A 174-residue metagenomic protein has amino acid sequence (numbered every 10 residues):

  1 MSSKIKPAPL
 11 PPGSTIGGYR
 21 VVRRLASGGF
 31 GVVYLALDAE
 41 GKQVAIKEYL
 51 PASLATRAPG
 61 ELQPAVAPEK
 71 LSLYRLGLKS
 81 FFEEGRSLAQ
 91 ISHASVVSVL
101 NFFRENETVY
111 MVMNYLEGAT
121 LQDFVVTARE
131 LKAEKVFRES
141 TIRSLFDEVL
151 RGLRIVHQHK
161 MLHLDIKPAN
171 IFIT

Functional and structural regions predicted by a protein language model:
V22-G28, V33: Protein kinase glycine-rich loop
L37-V44, L50-L54: Conserved N-lobe loop of protein kinases adjacent to the ATP-binding glycine-rich P-loop
A58-Q90: AlphaC helix of the eukaryotic protein kinase fold
F102: Activation-segment/catalytic-loop signature of the eukaryotic protein kinase fold
N106-T120, F124: Conserved short submotifs of the Hanks-type protein kinase catalytic core that shape the nucleotide-binding pocket
Q122-F137: AlphaC helix of the protein kinase catalytic domain
L145-F146: Activation segment signature within eukaryotic-like protein kinase domains
V149-M161: Protein kinase catalytic-loop region centered on the HRD/HxD motif
